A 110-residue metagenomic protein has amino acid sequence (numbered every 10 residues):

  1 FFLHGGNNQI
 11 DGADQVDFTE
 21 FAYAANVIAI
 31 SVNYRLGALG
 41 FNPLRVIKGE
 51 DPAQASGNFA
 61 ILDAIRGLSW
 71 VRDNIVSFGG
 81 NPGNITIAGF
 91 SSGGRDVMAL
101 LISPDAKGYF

Functional and structural regions predicted by a protein language model:
F1-F110: Serine-hydrolase-like catalytic core of hydrolytic proteins
